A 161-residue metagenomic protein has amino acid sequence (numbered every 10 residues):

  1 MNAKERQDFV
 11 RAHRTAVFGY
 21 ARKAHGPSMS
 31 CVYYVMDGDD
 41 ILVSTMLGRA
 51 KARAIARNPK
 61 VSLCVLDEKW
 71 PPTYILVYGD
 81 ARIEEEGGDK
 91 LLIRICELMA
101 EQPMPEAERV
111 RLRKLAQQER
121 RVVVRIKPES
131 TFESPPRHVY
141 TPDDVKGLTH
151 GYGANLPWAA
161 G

Functional and structural regions predicted by a protein language model:
M1-V17: Short, basic/aromatic recognition patches
A3-K4, G48-R49, R109: Structural motif corresponding to alpha-helix initiation and N-cap regions
R6, K51-A54, G88-I95: Amphipathic alpha-helical interface surfaces
V10-R11, A56-R57, Q117: Alpha-helix boundary recognition
H13-L47, R53-I55, V61-L66, Y74-V77: Short beta-strand segments
R49-K51, W70, Y140-T141: Short, surface-exposed beta-strand-loop junctions and turns on beta-sheet-rich folds
T73-G161: Charged, gly/pro-rich active-site loop segments
